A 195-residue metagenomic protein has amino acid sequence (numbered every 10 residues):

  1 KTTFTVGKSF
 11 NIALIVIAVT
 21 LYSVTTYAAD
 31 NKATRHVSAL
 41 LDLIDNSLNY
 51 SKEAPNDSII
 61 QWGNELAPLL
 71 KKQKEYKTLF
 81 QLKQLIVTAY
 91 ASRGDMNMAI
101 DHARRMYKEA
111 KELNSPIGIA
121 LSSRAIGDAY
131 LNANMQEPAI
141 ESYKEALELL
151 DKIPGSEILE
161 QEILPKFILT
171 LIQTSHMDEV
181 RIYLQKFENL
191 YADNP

Functional and structural regions predicted by a protein language model:
T2-A13: Bacterial N-terminal signal peptides that target proteins for export
N11-Y22: Bacterial N-terminal signal peptides
T26-P195: A "functional boundary" signal
